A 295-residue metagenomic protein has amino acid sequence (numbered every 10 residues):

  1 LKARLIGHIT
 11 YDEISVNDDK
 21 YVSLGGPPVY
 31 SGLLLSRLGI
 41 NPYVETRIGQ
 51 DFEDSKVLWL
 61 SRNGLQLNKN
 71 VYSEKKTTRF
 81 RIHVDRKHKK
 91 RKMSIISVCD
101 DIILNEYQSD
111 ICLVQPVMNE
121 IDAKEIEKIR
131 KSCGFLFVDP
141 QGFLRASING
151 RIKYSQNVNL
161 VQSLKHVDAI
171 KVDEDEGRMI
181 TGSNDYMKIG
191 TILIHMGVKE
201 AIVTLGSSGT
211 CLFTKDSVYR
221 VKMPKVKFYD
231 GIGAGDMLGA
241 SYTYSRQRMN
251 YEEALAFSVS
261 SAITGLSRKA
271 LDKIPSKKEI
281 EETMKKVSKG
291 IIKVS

Functional and structural regions predicted by a protein language model:
A3, Y11-V22, R37-P116, E120 (+2 more regions): Conserved N-terminal subdomain of the carbohydrate kinase-like
G7-I9, M237: Active-site metal-binding loops of divalent metal-dependent hydrolases
Y21-L33: Short catalytic helix/loop segments, enriched in acidic residues and glycine and frequently bearing histidine
G32-N41, Y244-R248: Alpha-helix C-terminal capping segments
L33, F80-I82, G209-F213: Short beta-strand scaffold segments in enzyme catalytic cores
V44-I48, F137-P140, K171-E174: Short internal beta-strands
R145-V218: Conserved phosphate/ATP/ADP-binding segment of small-molecule kinases
P224-G290: Conserved post-catalytic alpha-helical subdomain immediately downstream of the catalytic base and nucleotide-binding
